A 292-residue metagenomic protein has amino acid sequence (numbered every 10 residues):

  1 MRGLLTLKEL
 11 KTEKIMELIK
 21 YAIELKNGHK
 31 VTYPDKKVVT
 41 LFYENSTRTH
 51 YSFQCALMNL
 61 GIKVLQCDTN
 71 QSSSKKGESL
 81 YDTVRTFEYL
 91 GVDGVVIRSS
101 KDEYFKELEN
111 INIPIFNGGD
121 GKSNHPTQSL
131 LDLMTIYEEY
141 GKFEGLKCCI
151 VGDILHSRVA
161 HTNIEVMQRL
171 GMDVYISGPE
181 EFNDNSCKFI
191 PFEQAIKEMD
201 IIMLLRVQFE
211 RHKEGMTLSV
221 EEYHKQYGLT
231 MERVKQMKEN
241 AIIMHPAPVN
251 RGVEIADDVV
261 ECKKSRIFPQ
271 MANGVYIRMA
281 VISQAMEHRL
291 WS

Functional and structural regions predicted by a protein language model:
M1-Y51: Positively charged, low-complexity intrinsically disordered leader regions
T32-V38, E144-L146, N240: Phosphate-coordination loops involved in phosphoryl transfer and adenosine-cofactor binding
K37-D93: Active-site cofactor/substrate anionic-group-binding motifs, chiefly glycine- and Lys/Arg-rich phosphate-binding loops
Y43-C55, E138-L205, R211: Glycine-rich phosphate/diphosphate-binding loop of Rossmann-like nucleotide-binding domains
F87, G94-T162, V166, H245: Anion-binding alpha/beta catalytic cores of soluble intermediary-metabolism enzymes, centered on
N185-D258, S265: Rossmann-like adenosine-cofactor binding region
N240-A241, A247-S292: Adenosine-phosphate binding glycine-rich loop
